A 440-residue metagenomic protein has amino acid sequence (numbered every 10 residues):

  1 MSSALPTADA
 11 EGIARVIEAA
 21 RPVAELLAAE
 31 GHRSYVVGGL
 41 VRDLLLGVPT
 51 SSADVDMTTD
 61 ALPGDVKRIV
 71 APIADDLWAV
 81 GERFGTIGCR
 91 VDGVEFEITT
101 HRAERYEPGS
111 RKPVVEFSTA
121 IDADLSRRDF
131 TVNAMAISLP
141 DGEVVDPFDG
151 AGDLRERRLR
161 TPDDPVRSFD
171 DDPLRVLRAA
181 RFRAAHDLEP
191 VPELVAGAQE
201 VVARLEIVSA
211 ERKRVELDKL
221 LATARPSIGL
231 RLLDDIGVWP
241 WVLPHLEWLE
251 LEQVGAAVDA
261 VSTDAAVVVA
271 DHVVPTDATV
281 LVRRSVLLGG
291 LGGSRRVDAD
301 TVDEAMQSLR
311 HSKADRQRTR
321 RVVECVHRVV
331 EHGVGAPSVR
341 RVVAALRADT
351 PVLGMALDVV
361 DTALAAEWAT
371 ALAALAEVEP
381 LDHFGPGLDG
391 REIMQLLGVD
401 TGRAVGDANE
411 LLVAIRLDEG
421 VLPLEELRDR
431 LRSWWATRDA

Functional and structural regions predicted by a protein language model:
M1-A440: Catalytic cores of the polymerase beta-like nucleotidyltransferase superfamily and closely associated nucleotide
